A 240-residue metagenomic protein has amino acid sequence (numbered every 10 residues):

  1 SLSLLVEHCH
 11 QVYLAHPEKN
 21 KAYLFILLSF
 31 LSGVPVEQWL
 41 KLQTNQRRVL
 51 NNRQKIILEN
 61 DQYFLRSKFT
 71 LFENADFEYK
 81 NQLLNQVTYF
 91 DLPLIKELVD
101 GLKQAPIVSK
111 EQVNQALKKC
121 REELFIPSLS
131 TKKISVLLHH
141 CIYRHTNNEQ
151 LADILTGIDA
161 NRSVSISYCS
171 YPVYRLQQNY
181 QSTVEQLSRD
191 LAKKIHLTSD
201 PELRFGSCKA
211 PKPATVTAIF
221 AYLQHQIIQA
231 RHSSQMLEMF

Functional and structural regions predicted by a protein language model:
S1-V36, S135, P213-F240: Basic, Lys/Arg- and aromatic-enriched nucleic-acid-binding interface segment
C9-H16, I107-V164, A230-M239: Short, basic (Lys/Arg/His-rich) helix/loop patches that form interaction surfaces in the mid-to-C-terminal regions
L24-N60, E149-I154, M239-F240: Short, charged phosphate-coordinating catalytic segments
Q46-E73, S163-S188: Long amphipathic alpha-helical scaffold regions
F64-K118: C-terminal catalytic core of Y-nucleophile DNA break-rejoin enzymes
N81-Y89, L94-A105, A192-A218: Low-complexity, serine/threonine/proline-enriched polar segments
T156-L191, R204-I228: Catalytic-site neighborhood detector that most strongly recognizes the C-terminal catalytic loop/helix of tyrosine
